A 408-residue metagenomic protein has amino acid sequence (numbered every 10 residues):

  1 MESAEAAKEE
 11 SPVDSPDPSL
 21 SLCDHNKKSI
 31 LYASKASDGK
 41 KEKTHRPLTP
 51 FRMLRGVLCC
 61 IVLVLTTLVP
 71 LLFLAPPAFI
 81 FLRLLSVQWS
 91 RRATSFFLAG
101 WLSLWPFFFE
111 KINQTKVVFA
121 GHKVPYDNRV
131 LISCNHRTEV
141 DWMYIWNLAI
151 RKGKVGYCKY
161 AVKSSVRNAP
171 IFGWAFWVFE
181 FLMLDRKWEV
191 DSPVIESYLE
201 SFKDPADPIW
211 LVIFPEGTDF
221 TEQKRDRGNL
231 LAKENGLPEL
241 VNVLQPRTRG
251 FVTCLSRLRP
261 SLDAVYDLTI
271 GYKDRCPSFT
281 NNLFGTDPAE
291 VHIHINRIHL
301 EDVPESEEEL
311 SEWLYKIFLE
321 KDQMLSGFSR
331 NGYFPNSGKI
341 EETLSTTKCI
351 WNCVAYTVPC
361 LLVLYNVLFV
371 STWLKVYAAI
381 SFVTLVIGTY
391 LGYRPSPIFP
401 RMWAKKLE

Functional and structural regions predicted by a protein language model:
E2, T44-F73, I340-P397: Alpha-helical bilayer-embedded segments of polytopic membrane proteins, i.e., transmembrane/intramembrane helices
A4-V130, Y144: Membrane-anchoring hydrophobic helices of lipid-metabolizing enzymes
F51, R91-A99, E139, S192 (+1 more regions): Generic detection of long, well-ordered alpha-helical segments
P77-F81, P193, V291: Hydrophobic alpha-helical transmembrane segments
F81-R83, Y377-T384, I398-E408: Interhelical loop segments of eukaryotic multi-pass membrane proteins
L82-S86, K187-W188, L237, S371-L374: Short, solvent-exposed helix-helix connector turns and helix-capping sites enriched in acidic/polar residues
F108-T280: Soluble catalytic domains of membrane acyltransferases
S197, D207, G228-V354, Y393-E408: Catalytic lobes of large eukaryotic enzymes
